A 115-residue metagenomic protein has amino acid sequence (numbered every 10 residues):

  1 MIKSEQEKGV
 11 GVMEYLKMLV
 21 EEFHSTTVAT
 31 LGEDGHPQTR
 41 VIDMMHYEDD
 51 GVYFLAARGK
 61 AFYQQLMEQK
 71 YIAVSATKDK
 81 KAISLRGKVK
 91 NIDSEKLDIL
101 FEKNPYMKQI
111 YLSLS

Functional and structural regions predicted by a protein language model:
I2-K3, T27-A29, D43-G51: Short, basic, glycine/proline-bearing loop/turn elements
I2-T27: Active-site-proximal "nucleotidyltransferase
I2-V10, S84-S115: Charged, gly/pro-rich active-site loop segments
M18-E33, I72-A76: A short, Trp-centered hydrophobic/proline-enriched beta-strand micro-motif
F23, Q69, N104: Acidic-histidine catalytic/liganding microenvironments
P37-T39: A positional/architectural concept
M45-K80: A short mixed-secondary-structure module that forms the rim of ligand-binding clefts
